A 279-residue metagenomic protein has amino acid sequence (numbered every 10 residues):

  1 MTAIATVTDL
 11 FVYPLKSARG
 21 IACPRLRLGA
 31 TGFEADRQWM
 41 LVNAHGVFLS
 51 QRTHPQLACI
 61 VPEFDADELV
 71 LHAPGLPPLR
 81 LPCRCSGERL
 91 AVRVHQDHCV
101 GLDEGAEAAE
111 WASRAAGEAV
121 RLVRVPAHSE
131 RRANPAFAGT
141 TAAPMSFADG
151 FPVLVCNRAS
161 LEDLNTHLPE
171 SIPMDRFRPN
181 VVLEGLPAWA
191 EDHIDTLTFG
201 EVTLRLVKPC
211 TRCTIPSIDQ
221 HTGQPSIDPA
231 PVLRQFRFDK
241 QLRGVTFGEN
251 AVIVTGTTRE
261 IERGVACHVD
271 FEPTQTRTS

Functional and structural regions predicted by a protein language model:
M1-S279: Metal-cofactor-dependent catalytic cores
